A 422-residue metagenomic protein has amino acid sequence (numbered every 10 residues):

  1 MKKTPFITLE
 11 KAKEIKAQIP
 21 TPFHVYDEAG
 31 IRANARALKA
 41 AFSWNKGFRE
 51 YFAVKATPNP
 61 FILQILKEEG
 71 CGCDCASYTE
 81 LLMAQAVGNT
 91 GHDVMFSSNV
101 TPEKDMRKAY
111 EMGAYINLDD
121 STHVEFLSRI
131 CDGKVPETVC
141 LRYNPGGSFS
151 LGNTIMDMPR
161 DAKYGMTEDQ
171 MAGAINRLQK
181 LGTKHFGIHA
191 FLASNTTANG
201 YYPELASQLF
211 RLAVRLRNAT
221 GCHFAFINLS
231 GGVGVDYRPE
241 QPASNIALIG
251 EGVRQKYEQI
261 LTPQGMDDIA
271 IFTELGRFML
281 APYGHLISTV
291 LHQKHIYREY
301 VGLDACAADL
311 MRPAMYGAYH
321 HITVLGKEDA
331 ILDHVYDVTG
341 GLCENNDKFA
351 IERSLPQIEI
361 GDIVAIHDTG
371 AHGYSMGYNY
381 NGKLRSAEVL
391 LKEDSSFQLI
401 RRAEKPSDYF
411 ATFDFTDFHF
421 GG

Functional and structural regions predicted by a protein language model:
M1-E137, N176, K180, K184 (+3 more regions): A charged N-terminal "starter" segment
I31, K55, S77, A109 (+7 more regions): Conserved, mostly hydrophobic/aromatic
P58-F61, L82-M83, P102, S148-F149 (+6 more regions): Flexible loop/turn segments at secondary-structure boundaries
L63, A86, M106-Y110, L127-I130 (+6 more regions): Short acidic, glycine/serine/threonine-rich loops at helix termini
G72, M95, N117, C140-R142 (+8 more regions): Structured core elements
K134-S148: Glycine-rich, aromatic-flanked loop segments that form ligand/cofactor-binding clefts across common enzyme folds
P145-L291, L355: Active-site loop/helix belt of alpha/beta enzymes
M266-G422: Charged (often Lys/Glu-rich) extended helix/loop segments that serve as interaction or gating elements
